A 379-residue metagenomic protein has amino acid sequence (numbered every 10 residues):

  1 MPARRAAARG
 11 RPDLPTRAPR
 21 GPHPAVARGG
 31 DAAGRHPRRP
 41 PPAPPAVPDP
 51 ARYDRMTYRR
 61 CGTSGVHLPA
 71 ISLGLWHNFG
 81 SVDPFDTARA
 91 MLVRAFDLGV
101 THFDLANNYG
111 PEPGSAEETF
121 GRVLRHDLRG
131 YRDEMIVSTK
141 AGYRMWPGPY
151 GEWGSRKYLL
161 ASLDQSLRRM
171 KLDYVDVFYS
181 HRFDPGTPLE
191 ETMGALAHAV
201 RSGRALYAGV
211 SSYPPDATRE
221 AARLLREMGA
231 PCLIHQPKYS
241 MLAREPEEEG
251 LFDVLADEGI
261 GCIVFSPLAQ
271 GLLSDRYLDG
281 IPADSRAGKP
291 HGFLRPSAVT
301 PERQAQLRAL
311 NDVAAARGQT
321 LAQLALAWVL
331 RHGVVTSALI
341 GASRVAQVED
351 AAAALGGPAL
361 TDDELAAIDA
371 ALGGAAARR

Functional and structural regions predicted by a protein language model:
P2-P37: C-terminal hydrophobic helical "lid"/dimerization subdomain of Rossmann-like NAD(P)H-dependent oxidoreductases
A8, V137, G259-C262: Hydrophobic beta-strand scaffold residues
P37-M135: N-terminal binding-site loop/beta-alpha segment at the start of enzyme catalytic domains that lines or forms
P42-R55, F183-A375, R379: Beta/alpha (TIM)-barrel catalytic core signal, keyed to glycine-rich beta->alpha loops juxtaposed to Asp/Glu that bind
G62-G80, S138-G151, Y174, Y179: N-terminal small/glycine-rich loop or linker at the start of catalytic domains across soluble metabolic enzymes
V82-A95, G154-M170, T218-A222: Short, acidic/polar
D83-T87, S115, T119, Y150-Y158 (+2 more regions): Alpha-helix N-cap and loop-to-helix initiation/capping positions
L167-T187: Active-site groove signature of glycoside hydrolases
